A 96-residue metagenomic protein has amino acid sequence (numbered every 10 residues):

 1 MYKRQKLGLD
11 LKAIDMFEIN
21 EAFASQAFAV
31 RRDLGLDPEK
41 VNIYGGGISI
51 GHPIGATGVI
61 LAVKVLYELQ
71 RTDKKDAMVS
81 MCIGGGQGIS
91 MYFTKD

Functional and structural regions predicted by a protein language model:
K3-D96: Claisen-condensing/thiolase-fold acyl-transfer catalytic domains that form or cleave C-C bonds in fatty acid
